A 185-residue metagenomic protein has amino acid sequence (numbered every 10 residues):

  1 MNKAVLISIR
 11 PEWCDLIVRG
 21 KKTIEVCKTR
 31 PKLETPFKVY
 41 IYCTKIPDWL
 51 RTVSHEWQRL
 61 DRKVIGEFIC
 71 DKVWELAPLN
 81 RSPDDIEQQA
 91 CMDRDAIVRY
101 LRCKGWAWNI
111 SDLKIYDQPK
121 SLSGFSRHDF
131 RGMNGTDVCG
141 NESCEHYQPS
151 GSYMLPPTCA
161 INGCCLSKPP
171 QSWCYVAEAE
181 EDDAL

Functional and structural regions predicted by a protein language model:
M1-L185: Structured alpha/beta reader/binder surfaces that contact nucleic acids or chromatin modification marks
